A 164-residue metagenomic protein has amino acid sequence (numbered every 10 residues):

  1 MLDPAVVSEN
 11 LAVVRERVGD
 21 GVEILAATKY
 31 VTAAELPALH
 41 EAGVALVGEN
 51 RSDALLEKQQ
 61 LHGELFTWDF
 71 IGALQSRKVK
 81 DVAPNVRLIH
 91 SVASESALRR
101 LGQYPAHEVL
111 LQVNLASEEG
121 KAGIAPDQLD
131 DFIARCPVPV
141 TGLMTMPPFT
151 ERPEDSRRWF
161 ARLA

Functional and structural regions predicted by a protein language model:
M1-A164: Conserved alpha/beta-domain cores
